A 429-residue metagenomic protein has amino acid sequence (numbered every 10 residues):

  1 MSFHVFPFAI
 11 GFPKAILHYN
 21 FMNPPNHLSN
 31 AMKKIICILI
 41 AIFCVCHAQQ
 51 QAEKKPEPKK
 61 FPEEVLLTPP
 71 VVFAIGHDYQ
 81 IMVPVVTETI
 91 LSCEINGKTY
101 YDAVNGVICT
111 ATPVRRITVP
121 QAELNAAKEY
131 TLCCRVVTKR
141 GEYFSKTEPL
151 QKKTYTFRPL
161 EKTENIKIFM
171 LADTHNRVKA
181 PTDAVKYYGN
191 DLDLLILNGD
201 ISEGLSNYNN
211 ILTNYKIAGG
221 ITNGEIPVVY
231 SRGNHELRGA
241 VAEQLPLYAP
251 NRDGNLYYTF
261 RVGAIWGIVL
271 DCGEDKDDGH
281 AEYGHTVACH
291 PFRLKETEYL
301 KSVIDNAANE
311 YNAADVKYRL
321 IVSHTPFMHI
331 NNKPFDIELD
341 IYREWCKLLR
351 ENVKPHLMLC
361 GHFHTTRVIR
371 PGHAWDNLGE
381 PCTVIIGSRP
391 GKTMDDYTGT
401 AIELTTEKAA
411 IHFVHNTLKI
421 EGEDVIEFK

Functional and structural regions predicted by a protein language model:
M32, C46-F169, H415-K429: Acidic, histidine-bearing metal-coordination/catalytic regions of metal-dependent phosphoesterases
I35-F43: Sec-dependent N-terminal signal peptides
F61, L66, I75-M82, F260 (+1 more regions): Binuclear metal-dependent phosphoesterase catalytic core
L132-K153, L212-A308, E344-W345, P355 (+2 more regions): Extended active-site neighborhood of metal-dependent phosphoesterases/phosphodiesterases
S145-N198, E203: An acidic-aromatic substrate-binding cleft motif
M170-D173, L194-D200, I226-N234, L320-H324 (+2 more regions): Active-site neighborhood of phospho(di)ester-bond hydrolases with catalytic His/Asp-centered motifs
C289, E310-H356: Active-site-proximal segments of metal-dependent phosphoesterases and phosphodiesterases across multiple
